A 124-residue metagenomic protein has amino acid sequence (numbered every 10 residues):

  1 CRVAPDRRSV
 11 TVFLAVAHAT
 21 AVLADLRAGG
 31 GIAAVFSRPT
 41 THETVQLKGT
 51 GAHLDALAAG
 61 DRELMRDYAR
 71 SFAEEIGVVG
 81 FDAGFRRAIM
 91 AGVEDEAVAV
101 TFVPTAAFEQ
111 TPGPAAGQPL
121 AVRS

Functional and structural regions predicted by a protein language model:
C1-H42: A short mixed-secondary-structure module that forms the rim of ligand-binding clefts
E43-S124: Charged, gly/pro-rich active-site loop segments
